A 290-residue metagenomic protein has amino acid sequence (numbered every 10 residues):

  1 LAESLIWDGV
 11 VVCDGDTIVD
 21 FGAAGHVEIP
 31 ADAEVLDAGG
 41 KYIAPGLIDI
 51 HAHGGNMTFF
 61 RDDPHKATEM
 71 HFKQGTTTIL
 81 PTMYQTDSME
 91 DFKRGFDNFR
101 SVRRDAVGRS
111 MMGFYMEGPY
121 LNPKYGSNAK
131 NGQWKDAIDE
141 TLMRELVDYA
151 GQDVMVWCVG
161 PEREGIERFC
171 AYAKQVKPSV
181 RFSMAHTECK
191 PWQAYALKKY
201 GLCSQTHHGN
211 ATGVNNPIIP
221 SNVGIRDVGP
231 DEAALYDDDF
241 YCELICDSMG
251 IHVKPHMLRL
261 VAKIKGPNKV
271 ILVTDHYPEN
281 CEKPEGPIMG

Functional and structural regions predicted by a protein language model:
L1-P30: N-terminal metal-binding scaffold of metallo-dependent hydrolase/deaminase domains
H26-A44: Active-site metal-binding motif and surrounding structural segment of the metallo-beta-lactamase
G40, M116, Q205: Conserved, mostly hydrophobic/aromatic
K41-G95: Metal-associated gating/positioning segment near the N- to mid-region
I50-D62, N128-D136, R181-A185: Active-site mouth loops of central-metabolism enzymes
P64, T68, K93-R100, M143 (+3 more regions): Generic structural signal for well-ordered alpha-helices, preferentially at hydrophobic/aromatic core positions
P123-E145: Conserved phosphate-binding/catalytic loop of the ribokinase/pfkB sugar-kinase fold
D148-P284: Active-site core of metal-dependent hydrolases
